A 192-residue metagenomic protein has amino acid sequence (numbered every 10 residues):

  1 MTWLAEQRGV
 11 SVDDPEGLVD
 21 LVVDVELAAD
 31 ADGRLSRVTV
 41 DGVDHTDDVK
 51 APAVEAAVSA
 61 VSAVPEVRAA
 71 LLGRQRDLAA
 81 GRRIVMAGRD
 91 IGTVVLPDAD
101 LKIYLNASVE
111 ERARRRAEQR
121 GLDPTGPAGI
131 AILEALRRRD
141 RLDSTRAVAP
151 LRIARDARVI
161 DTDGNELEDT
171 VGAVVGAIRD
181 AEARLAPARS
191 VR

Functional and structural regions predicted by a protein language model:
M1-A53: N-terminal phosphate/diphosphate-binding loop that engages ATP/GTP or pyrophosphate donors across diverse enzyme folds
Q7-R8, A28, V64, L78-G81 (+4 more regions): Conserved, well-folded catalytic cores of nucleic-acid-processing and energy-transducing macromolecular machines
P15, V19, V64-L72, V109-A113 (+2 more regions): Amphipathic alpha-helical transducer elements in NTP-driven molecular machines
D30-D32, Q75-R82, I91-V94, D98 (+1 more regions): Small-molecule kinase domains that catalyze NTP-dependent phosphoryl transfer to phosphate-bearing small molecules
T46-L122: ATP-dependent NMP and nucleoside kinases share a basic, alpha-helical "lid"
I91, K102-L105, V109-E111, R116-Q119 (+4 more regions): Glycine-rich phosphate-binding loops of nucleotide-dependent enzymes
A188-R192: ATP-dependent carboxylate-amine ligase
